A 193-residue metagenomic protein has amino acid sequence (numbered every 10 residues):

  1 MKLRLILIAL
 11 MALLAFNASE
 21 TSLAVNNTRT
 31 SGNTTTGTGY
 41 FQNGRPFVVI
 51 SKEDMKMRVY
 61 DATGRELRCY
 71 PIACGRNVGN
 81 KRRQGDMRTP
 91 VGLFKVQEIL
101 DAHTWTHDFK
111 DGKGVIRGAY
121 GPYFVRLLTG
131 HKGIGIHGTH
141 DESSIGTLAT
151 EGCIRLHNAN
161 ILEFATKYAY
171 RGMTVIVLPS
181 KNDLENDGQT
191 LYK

Functional and structural regions predicted by a protein language model:
M1-I6: Bacterial N-terminal signal peptides that target proteins for export
I8-A15: Bacterial N-terminal signal peptides
A18-N26: Signal peptide processing junction and immediate N-terminal pro/mature segment of secreted/exported proteins
V25-N27, T36-N43, Q84-V91, A102-K193: Exported/periplasmic cell-wall-interacting domains
T35-V78: A structural motif detector for short, solvent-exposed N-terminal "entry" segments of globular domains
K56-R58, K95, G135: General beta-strand recognition
Y70-K95: Electropositive
